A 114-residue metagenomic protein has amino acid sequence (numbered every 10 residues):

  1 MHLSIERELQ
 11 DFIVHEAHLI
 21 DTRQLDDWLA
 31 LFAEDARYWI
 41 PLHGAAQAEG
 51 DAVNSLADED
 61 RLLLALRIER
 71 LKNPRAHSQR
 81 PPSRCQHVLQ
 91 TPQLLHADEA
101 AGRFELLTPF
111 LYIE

Functional and structural regions predicted by a protein language model:
M1-E34: Short, low-complexity N-terminal intrinsically disordered segments enriched in polar/charged residues
M1-H2, Q90, L111: N-terminal intrinsically disordered, cationic/polar leader segments that include organellar targeting peptides
E34-L106: A solvent-exposed, acidic/Ser-Thr-rich amphipathic alpha-helical stretch
E114: Catalytic core of tubulin tyrosine ligase-like
